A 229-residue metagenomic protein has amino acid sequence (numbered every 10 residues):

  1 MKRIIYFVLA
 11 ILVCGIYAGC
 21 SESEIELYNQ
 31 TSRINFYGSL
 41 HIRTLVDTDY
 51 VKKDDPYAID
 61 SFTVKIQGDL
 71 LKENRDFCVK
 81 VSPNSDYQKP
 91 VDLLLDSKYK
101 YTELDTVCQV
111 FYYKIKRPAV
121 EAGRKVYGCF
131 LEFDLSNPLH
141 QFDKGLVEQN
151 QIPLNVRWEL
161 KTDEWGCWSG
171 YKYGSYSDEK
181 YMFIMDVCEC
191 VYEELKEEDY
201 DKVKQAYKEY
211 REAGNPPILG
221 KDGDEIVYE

Functional and structural regions predicted by a protein language model:
M1-I4: Positively charged n-region of N-terminal signal peptides that target proteins for export
Y6-A10: Sec-dependent N-terminal signal peptides
G15-G19: C-terminal motif of bacterial Sec signal peptides marking the signal peptidase cleavage site
S21-D76, P83-L94, C108-V110, R117-C129 (+1 more regions): Intrinsically disordered, low-complexity regulatory regions in eukaryotic proteins
K100-Q109: Short proline/glycine- and polar residue-rich coil/turn motifs
